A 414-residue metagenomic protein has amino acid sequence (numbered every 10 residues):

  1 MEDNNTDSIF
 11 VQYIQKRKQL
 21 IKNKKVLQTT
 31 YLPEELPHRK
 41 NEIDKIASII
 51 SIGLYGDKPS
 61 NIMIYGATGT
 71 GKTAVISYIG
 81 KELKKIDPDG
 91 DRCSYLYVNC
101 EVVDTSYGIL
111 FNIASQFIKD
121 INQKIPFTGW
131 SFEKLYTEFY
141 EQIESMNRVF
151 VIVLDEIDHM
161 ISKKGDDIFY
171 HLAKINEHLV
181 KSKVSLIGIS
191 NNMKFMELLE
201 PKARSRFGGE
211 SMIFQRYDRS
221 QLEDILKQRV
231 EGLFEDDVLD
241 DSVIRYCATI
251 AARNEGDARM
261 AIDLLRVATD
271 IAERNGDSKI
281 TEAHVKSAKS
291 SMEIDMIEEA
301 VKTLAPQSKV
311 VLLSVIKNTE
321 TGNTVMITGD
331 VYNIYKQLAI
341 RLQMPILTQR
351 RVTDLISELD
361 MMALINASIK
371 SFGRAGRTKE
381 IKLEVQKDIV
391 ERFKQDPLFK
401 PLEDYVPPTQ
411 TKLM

Functional and structural regions predicted by a protein language model:
M1-P59, E82, K412-M414: A short, basic N-terminal segment
E2-K22, Q28, P59, V102-I225 (+4 more regions): Mid-core helix/loop region of P-loop NTP-binding domains shared across ATPases and GTPases
D57-K81, V102: Walker A/P-loop nucleotide-binding motif
N61-M63, I86-V102: Conserved catalytic segments around the Walker B and adjacent sensor/switch elements of P-loop NTPase domains
K81-R92, K119-N122: Post-Walker A helix-loop "phosphate-sensing" segment adjacent to the P-loop in P-loop NTPases
A252-A258, R266-K279, N318-T321, A339-I340 (+1 more regions): AAA+ ATPase "lid" subdomain C-terminal helix
I271-I294: Conserved C-terminal helix/linker of AAA+ ATPases
T319-M414: Terminal-proximal interaction/regulatory segments of ATP-powered molecular machines
